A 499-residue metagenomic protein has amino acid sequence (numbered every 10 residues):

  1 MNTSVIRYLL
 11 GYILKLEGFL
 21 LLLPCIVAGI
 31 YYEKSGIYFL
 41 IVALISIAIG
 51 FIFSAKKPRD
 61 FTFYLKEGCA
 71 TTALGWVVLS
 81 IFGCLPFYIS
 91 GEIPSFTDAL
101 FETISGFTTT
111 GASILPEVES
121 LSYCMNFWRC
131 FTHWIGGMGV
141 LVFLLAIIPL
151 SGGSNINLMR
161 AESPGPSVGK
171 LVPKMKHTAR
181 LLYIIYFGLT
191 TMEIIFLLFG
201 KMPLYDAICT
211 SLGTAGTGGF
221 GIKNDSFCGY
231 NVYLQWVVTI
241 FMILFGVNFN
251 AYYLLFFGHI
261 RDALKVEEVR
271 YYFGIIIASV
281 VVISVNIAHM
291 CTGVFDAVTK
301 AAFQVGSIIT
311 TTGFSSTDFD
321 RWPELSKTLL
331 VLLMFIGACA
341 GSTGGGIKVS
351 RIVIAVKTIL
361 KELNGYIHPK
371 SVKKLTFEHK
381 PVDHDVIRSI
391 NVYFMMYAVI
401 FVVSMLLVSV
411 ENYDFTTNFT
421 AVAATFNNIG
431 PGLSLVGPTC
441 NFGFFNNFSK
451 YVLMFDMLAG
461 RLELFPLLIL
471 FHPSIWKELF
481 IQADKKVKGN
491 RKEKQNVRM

Functional and structural regions predicted by a protein language model:
M1-M499: Membrane-proximal intracellular helices of multi-pass ion channels
